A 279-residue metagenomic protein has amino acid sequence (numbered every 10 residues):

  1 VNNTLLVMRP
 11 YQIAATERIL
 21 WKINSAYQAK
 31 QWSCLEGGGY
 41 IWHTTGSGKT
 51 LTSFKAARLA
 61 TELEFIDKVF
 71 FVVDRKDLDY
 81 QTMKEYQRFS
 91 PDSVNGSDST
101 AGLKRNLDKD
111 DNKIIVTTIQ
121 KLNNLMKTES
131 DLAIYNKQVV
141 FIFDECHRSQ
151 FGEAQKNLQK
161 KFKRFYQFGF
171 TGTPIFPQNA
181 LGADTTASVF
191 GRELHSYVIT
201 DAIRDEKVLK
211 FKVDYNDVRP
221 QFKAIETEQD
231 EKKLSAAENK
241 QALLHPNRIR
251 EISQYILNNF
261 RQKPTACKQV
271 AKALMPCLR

Functional and structural regions predicted by a protein language model:
V1-K68, D77, Q81-D92, D110-K113 (+4 more regions): ATP-dependent helicase/translocase motor core
W42-H43, D67-R75, V270-R279: Conserved RecA-like ASCE P-loop NTPase motor core of nucleic-acid helicases/translocases
T44-T45, H147-S149, K161-N179: Conserved helicase ATPase motor motifs in RecA-like P-loop NTPase domains
S47, V73-K76, G96-R105, I119-N124 (+1 more regions): Conserved helicase motor
K76-L78, Q120-N123, H147-R148, G172-P177 (+2 more regions): Conserved nucleotide-binding/hydrolysis micro-motifs of P-loop NTPases
A101-I115, L132-A133: Conserved motor-coupling elements within RecA-like helicase/translocase cores
I114-N157: Conserved RecA-like ASCE ATPase "motif II neighborhood" in helicase/translocase motors
A180-A271: Interdomain helical connector at the RecA1-RecA2 junction of SF1/SF2 helicase-like NTPases
